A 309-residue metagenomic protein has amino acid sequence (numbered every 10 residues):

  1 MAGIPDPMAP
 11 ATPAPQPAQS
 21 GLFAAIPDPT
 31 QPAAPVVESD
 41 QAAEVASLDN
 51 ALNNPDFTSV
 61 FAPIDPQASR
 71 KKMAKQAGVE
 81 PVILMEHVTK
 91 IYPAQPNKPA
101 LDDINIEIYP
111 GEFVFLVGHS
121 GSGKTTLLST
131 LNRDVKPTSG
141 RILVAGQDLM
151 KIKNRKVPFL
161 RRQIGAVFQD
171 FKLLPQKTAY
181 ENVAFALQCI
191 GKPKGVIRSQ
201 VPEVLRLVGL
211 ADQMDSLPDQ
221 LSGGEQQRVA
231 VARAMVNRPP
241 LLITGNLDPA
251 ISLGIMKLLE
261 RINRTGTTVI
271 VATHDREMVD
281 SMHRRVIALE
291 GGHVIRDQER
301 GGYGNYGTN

Functional and structural regions predicted by a protein language model:
N132: Helix-to-loop junction immediately C-terminal to a conserved catalytic motif
G140-D148: Conserved ABC transporter NBD signature motif
L149-G165, K194, R264, Y306: ABC ATPase NBD coupling module
K177-F185: Short coil-to-helix segment of the ABC ATPase nucleotide-binding domain corresponding to the Q-loop/switch region
L217-L221, E225: Conserved ABC ATPase signature
V231: Hydrophobic anchor residue at the start of the ABC signature
R238: Conserved catalytic motifs of ABC-family nucleotide-binding domains
